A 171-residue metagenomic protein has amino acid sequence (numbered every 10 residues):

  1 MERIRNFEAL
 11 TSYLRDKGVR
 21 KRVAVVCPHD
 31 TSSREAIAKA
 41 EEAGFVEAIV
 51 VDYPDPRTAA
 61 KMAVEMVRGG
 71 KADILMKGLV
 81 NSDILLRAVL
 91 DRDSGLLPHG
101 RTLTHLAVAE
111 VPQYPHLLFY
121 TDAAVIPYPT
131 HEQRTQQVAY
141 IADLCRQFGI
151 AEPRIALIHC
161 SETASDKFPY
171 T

Functional and structural regions predicted by a protein language model:
M1-I49, Y53-T171: Anion-binding alpha/beta catalytic cores of soluble intermediary-metabolism enzymes, centered on
